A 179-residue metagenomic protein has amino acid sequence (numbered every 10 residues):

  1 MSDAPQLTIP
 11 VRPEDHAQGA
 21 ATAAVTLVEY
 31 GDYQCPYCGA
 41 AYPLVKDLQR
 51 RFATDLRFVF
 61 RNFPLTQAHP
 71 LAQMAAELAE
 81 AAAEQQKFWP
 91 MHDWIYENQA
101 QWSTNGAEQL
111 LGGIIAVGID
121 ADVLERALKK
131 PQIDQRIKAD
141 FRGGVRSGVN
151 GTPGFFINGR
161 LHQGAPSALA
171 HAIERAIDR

Functional and structural regions predicted by a protein language model:
M1-P10, A107: Periplasmic c-type cytochrome electron-transfer domains
Q6, Y30-G31, Y37-D47, L111-R179: C-terminal cap of thioredoxin/glutaredoxin-like
T8-V25: A short beta-strand-turn-helix
P13-D15, N62, Q132, F141: Short, well-ordered turn and helix-capping elements at secondary-structure junctions
A17-Q18, W102, H162: Short clusters of hydrophobic/aromatic residues that line enzyme substrate/ligand-binding pockets
Q18-A20, V28, R51, G148: Generic structural signal for beta-strand residues in well-ordered domains
T22-A24, A75, G151-T152: A structure-centric signal for secondary-structure junctions around beta-strands
V28-E29, Y33-I115, E174-R179: Structural alpha/beta surface segment adjacent to cysteine/selenocysteine redox centers across thiol/disulfide enzymes
